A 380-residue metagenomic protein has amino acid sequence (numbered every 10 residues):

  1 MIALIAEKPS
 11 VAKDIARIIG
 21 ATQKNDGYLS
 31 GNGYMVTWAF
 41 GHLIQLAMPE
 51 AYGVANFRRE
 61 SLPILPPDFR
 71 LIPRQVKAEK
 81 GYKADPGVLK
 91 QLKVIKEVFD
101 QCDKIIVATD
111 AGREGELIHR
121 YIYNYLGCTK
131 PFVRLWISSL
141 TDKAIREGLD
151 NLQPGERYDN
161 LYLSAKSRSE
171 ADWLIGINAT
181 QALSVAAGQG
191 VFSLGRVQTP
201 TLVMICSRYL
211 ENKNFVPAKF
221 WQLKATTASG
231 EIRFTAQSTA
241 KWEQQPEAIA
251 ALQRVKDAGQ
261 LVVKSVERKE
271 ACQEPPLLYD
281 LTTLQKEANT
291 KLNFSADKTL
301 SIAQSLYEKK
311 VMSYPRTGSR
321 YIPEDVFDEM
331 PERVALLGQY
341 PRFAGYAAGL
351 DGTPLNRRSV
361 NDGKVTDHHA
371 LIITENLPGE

Functional and structural regions predicted by a protein language model:
M1, I106-A111, G188-S193, R268-L277 (+2 more regions): Conserved short loop/turn motifs at secondary-structure junctions
M1-S169, W173-I175, P354-S359: Intrinsically disordered, low-complexity regulatory segments
I5-E7, A39, A108-D110, T226-A228 (+4 more regions): Generic beta-strand/beta-sheet core signal
V11, I15, A84-V98, E114-I122 (+16 more regions): Helical mechanochemical/support elements of P-loop NTPase systems and associated helical scaffolds
I18-T22, V98, I105, Y125-T129 (+14 more regions): Conserved, well-folded catalytic cores of nucleic-acid-processing and energy-transducing macromolecular machines
M35, L43-A84, F192-Q304, E308 (+2 more regions): Long, highly charged, low-complexity internal segments
Y158-L163, L174, K309-E380: Extended, highly charged linker/hinge segments and catalytic-adjacent loops that couple domains and form adaptable
L183-V191, L377-E380: Short, solvent-exposed helix-loop connector elements
